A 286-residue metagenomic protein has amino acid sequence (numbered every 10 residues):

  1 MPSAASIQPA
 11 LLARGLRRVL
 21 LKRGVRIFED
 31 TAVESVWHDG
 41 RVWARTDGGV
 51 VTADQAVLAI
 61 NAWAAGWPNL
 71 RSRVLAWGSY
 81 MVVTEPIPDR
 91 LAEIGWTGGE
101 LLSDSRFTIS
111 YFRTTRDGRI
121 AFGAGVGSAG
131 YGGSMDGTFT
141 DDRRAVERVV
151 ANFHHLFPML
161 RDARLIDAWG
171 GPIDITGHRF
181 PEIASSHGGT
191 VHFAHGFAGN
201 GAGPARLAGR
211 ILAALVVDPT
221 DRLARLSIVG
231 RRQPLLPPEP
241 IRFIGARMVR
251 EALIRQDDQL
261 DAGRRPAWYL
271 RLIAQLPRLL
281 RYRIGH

Functional and structural regions predicted by a protein language model:
M1-Q55, A59: Helical element adjacent to the flavin cofactor pocket in flavoenzyme catalytic cores
P2, A168, H195-N200: Active-site nucleophile and cofactor-binding loops and adjacent substrate-binding regions of central metabolic enzymes
L11, G15, R148, G203-I211: Short amphipathic alpha-helical face segments that pack within enzyme cores and frequently flank/anchor catalytic
R26-F28, I166, H192: General small-molecule cofactor/ligand-binding pocket signal
V33, R41, G49-D89, E93-G189 (+1 more regions): Active-site substrate-recognition segment that forms the wall of the catalytic cavity or substrate channel
H187-H192, A198-H286: C-terminal lid/capping helical subdomain adjacent to the catalytic/cofactor pocket in oxidative enzymes
